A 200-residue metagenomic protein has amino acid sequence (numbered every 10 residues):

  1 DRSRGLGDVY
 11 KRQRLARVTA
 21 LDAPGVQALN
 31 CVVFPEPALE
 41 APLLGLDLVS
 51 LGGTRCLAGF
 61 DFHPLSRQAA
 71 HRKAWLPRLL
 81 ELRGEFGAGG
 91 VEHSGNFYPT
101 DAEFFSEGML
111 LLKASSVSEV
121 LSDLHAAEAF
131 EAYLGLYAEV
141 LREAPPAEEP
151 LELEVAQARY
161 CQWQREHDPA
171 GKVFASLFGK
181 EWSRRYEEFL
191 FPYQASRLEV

Functional and structural regions predicted by a protein language model:
D1-Y10: Single conserved hydrophobic/aromatic residue that forms the stacking wall/gate of nucleotide- or nucleobase-binding
Q13-V26: Extended, charged low-complexity segments that frequently continue into or abut oligomerization scaffolds
A23-A38, L44-D47, T54-S66: Short, hydrophobic/proline-enriched secondary-structure or compact coil segments at domain edges
G59-D168: Mixed-charge (acidic/basic) macromolecular-recognition segments
P146-E152, A156-S196: Amphipathic alpha-helical packing elements
L198-V200: Charge-dense polyanion-binding interfaces
